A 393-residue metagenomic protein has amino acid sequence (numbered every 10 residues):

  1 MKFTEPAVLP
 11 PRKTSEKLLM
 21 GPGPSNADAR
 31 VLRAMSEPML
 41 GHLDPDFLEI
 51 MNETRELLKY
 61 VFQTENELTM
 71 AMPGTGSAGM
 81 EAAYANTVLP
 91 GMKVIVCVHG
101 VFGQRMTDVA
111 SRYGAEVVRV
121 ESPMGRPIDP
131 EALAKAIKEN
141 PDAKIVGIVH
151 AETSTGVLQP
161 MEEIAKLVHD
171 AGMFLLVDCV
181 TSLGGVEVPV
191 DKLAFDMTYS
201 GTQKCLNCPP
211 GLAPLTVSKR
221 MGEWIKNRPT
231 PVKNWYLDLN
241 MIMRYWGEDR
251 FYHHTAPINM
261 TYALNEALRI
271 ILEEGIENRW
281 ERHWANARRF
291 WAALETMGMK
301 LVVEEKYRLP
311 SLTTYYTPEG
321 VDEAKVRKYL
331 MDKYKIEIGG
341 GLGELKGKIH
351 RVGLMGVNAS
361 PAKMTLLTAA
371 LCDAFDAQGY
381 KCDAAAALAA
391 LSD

Functional and structural regions predicted by a protein language model:
E16-M72, S77: A glycine-/small-polar-enriched, mobile loop at the entrance of the PLP active site in fold-type I
N26-A27, Q203-A292, T296: Active-site C-terminal subdomain of aminotransferase-like
R55-L58, E65-I95, H99, G103-D108: Conserved beta-loop-alpha segment that forms the PLP phosphate-binding cup at the N-terminus of a helix
P127-G184, M197, C205: Active-site phosphate-binding strand-loop segment of PLP-dependent enzymes
D191-Q203: Conserved active-site segment immediately N-terminal to the catalytic lysine that forms the internal aldimine
K300-K333: Conserved PLP-binding catalytic core of the aspartate aminotransferase-like
E344, K348-D393: PLP-dependent enzyme catalytic core of the Aspartate aminotransferase-like
